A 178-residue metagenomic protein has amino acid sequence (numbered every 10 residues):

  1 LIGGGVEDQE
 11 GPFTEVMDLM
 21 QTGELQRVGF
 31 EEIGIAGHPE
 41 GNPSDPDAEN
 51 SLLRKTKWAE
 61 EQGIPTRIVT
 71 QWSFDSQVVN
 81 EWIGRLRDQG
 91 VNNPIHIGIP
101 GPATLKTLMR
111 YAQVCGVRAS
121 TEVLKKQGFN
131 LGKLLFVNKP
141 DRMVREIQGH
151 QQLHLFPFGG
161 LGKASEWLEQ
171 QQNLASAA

Functional and structural regions predicted by a protein language model:
L1-N50, G128-L134, H150-Q151, G160 (+1 more regions): Active-site beta->alpha loop and helix N-cap motifs at the rims of alpha/beta catalytic domains
G3-E7, G37-G41, W72-S76, I99-L105 (+1 more regions): Active-site-proximal loop/turn and secondary-structure-junction residues that shape catalytic pockets, frequently
M20-G29, L53-E61, R87-G90, R145-Q148: Acidic (Asp/Glu)-rich catalytic clusters
D45-W58, F136-R145: Short, acidic/polar
K55, I64, I97, L153: Conserved, mostly hydrophobic/aromatic
R67-W72, L153-L155: Short catalytic-loop micro-motif centered on adjacent basic/acidic residues
V79, L161-A178: C-terminal helical cap(s) of enzyme catalytic domains, especially alpha/beta-barrels
P94, G98-Q148: Catalytic-face loop-and-helix region of soluble metabolic enzyme cores
